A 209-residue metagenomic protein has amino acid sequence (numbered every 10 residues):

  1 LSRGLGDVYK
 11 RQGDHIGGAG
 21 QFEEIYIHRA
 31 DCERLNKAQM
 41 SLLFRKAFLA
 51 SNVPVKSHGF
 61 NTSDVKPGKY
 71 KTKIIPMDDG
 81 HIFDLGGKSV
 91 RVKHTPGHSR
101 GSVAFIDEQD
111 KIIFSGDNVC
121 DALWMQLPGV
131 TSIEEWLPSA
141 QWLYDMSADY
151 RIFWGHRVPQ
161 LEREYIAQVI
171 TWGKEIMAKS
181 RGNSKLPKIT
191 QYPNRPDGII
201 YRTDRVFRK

Functional and structural regions predicted by a protein language model:
L1-Y9: Single conserved hydrophobic/aromatic residue that forms the stacking wall/gate of nucleotide- or nucleobase-binding
D7, Y26, I75-M77, K93 (+2 more regions): Hydrophobic/aromatic beta-strand patches that form the interior of the parallel beta-sheet core in alpha/beta enzyme
K10-H15, H28, H98, H156: Histidine-centered divalent metal-coordination motifs
G17-E24, R163-I166: Metal-dependent catalytic neighborhoods of phosphoester/phosphodiester hydrolases
I25-D31: Short internal beta-strands
E33-K93, Q109, L137-A148: Metallo-beta-lactamase
H81, Q141-R151, R157-K209: Accessory terminal helices/loops
S89-Q168, W172: Metallo-beta-lactamase
